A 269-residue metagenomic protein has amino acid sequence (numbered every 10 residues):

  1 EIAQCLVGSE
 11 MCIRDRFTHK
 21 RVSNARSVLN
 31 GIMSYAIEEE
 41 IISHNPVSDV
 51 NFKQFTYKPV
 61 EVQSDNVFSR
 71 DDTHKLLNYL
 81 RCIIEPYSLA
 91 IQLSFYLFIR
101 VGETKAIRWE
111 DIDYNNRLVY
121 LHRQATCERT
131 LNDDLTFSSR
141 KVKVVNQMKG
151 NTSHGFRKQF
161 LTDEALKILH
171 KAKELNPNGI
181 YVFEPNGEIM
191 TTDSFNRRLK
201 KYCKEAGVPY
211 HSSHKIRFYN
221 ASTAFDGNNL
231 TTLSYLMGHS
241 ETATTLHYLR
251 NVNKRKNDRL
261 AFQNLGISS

Functional and structural regions predicted by a protein language model:
E1-G8, I13-D15: Single conserved hydrophobic/aromatic residue that forms the stacking wall/gate of nucleotide- or nucleobase-binding
A3, R21, A25-L29, P86-Y87 (+6 more regions): Hydrophobic (often cysteine-bearing) scaffold residues that line and stabilize catalytic clefts of nucleotide/cofactor
H19, S23, S27, E38 (+5 more regions): Basic, Lys/Arg- and aromatic-enriched nucleic-acid-binding interface segment
K20, E38, Q92, Y96 (+5 more regions): C-terminal catalytic core of tyrosine-transesterase DNA break-rejoin enzymes
N30-M33, I37, S88, V252-N253: C-terminal flanking helix
F52, I107-K171: Conserved tyrosine-mediated DNA breakage-rejoining catalytic core shared by Y-recombinases
P59, A125, L230, M237-F262: Catalytic-site neighborhood detector that most strongly recognizes the C-terminal catalytic loop/helix of tyrosine
R70, F160-V208: Active-site/catalytic core of tyrosine-dependent DNA strand-transfer enzymes
